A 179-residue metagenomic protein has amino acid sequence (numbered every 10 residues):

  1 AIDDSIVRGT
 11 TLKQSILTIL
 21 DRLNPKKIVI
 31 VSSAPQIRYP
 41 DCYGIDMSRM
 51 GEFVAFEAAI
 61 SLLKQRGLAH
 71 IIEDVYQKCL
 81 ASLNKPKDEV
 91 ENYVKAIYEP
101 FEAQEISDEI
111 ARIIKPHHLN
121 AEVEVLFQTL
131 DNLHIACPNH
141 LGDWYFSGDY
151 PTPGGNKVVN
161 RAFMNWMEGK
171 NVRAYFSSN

Functional and structural regions predicted by a protein language model:
A1-N179: PRPP-associated nucleotide enzymes
